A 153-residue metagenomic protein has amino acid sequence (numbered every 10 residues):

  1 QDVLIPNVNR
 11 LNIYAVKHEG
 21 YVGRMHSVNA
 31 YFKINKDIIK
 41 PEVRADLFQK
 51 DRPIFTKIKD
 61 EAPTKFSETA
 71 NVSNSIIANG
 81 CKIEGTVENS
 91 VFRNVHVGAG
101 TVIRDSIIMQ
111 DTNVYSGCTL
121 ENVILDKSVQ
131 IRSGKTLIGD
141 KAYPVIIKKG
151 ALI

Functional and structural regions predicted by a protein language model:
Q1-I153: Left-handed beta-helix
